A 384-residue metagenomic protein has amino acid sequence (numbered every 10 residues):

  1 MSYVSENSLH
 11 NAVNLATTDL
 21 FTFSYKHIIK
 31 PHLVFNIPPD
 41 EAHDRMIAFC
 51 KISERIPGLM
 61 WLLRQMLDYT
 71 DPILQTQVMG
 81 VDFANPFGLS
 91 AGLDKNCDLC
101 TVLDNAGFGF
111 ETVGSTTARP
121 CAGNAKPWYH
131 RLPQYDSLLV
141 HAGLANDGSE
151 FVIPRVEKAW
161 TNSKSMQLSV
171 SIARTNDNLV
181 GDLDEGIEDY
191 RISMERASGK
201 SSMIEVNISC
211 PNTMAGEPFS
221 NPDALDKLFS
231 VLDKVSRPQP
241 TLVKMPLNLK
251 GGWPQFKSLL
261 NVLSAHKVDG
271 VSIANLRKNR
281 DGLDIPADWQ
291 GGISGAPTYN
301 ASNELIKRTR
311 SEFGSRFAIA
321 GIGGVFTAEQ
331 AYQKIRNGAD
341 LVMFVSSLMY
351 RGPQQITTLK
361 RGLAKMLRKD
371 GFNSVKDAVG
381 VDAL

Functional and structural regions predicted by a protein language model:
L15, D19-T76, V140, A145 (+1 more regions): An N-cap/entry alpha-helix motif that binds or orients negatively charged groups
M60-Y69, I208-N221, F256-S315: Glycine/Thr-rich beta-alpha phosphate-binding loop at enzyme active sites
G80-G88, K164-V170, V235-L247, S311-G321: Short beta-strand/loop segments at the ligand-binding rim of alpha/beta enzyme cores
N96-L103, K250-A265, S311-S315, V325-V342: Catalytic cores of alpha/beta
T112-P120, G270-R277, V325, Q330-T358: Glycine-rich phosphate-binding active-site loops on the catalytic face of alpha/beta enzymes
G114-M166: A gly/proline- and charged-residue-enriched helix-loop-helix capping module
G123-D136, R280-G295, M349-F372: C-terminal helical cap(s) of enzyme catalytic domains, especially alpha/beta-barrels
N176-Y190, E217-D223, M245-S264: Active-site glycine- and acidic-residue-rich loops that bind and position anionic ligands or nucleotide-like cofactors
